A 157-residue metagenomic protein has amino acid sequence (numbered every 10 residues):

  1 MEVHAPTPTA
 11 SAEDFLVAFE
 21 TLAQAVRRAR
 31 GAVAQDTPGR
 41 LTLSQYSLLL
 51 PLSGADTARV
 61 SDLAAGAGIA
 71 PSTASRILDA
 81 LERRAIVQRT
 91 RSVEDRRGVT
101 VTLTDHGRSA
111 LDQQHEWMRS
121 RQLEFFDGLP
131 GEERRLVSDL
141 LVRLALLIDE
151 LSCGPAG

Functional and structural regions predicted by a protein language model:
M1-A10, E132-G157: C-terminal regulatory/oligomerization modules of transcriptional regulators
M1-R40, P51: N-terminal leader segment of winged-helix/HTH proteins
A12, Y46, A74, R119-Q122: Alpha-helical structural signal
F19-L22, V26-V33, A67, A110 (+2 more regions): Alpha-helical linker/hinge and terminal dimerization helices associated with HTH transcriptional regulators
R28-T73, R84, P155-G157: N-terminal helix-turn-helix DNA-binding core of bacterial DNA-binding proteins
D79-S138, V142: Charged, amphipathic alpha-helical coiled-coil/dimerization segments
